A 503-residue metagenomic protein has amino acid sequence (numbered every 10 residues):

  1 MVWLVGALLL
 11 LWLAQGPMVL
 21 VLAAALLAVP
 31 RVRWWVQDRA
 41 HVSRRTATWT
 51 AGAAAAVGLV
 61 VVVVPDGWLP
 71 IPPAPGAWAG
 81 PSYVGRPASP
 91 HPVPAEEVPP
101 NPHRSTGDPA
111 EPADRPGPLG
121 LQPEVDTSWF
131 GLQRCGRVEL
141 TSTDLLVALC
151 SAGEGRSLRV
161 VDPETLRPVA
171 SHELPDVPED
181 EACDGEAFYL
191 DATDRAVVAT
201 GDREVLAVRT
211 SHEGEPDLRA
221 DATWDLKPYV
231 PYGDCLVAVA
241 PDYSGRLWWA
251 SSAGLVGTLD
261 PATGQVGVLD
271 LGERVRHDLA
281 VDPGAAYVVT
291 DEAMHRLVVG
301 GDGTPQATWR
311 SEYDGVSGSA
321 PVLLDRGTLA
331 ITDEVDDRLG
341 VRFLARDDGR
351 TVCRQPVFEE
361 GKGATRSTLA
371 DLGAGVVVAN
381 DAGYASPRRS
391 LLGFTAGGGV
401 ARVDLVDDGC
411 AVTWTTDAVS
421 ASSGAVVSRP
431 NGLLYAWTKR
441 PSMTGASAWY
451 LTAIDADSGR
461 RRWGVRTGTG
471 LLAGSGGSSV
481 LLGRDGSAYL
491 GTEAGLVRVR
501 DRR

Functional and structural regions predicted by a protein language model:
M1-R159, P163-E164, P168-S171, D501-R503: Sequence/structural signature of beta-propeller modules and their immediately flanking N-terminal secretory/stalk
P123-F130, R167-D180, D217-V230, T263-L271 (+4 more regions): A short beta-strand motif characteristic of beta-propeller blades
F130-T141, D176-T193, Y229-P241, G272-P283 (+4 more regions): Repeated scaffold domains used in trafficking and secretory/extracellular systems, primarily beta-propellers
E139-A152, D194-T200, L206, S244-A250 (+6 more regions): Short beta-strand elements that form the blades of beta-propeller/WD-repeat-like and other beta-sheet-rich scaffold
C150, T328-L329, R366-L471, G476: Loop/turn-rich, solvent-exposed surfaces of beta-rich toroidal or solenoidal domains
G153-D162, D202-E213, A253-D260, E292-V298 (+4 more regions): Structural motif
E173-G185, D202-E204, R209-S244, A250-G257 (+1 more regions): Asp-box/WD-like beta-propeller blade repeats and closely related beta-sheet repeat scaffolds
G474-R503: Blade-level signature of beta-propeller repeat domains, shared across WD40, Kelch, NHL, RCC1 and BNR/Asp-box propellers
